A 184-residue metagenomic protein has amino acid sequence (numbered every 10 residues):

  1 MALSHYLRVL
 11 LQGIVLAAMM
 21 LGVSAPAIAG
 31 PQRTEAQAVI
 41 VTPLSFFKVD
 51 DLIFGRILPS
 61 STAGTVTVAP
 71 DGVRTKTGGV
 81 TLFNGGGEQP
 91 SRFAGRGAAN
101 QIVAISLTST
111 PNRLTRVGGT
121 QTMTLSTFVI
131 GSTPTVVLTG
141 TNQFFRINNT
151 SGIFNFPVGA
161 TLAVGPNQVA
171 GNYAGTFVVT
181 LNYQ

Functional and structural regions predicted by a protein language model:
M1-L7: N-terminal secretory signal peptides that target proteins for export/translocation
L10-L11, F154: Hydrophobic alpha-helical transmembrane segments of integral membrane proteins, especially multi-pass transporters
L11-G22: Bacterial N-terminal signal peptides
G22-I28: Bacterial Sec-dependent signal peptides at the C-terminal "C-region" and cleavage site
I28-T115, F144-Q184: N-terminal small/polar-rich segments of proteins
A104, R113-T141: Terminal beta-strand-rich extracellular "head" domains that mediate receptor/glycan or other ligand binding
